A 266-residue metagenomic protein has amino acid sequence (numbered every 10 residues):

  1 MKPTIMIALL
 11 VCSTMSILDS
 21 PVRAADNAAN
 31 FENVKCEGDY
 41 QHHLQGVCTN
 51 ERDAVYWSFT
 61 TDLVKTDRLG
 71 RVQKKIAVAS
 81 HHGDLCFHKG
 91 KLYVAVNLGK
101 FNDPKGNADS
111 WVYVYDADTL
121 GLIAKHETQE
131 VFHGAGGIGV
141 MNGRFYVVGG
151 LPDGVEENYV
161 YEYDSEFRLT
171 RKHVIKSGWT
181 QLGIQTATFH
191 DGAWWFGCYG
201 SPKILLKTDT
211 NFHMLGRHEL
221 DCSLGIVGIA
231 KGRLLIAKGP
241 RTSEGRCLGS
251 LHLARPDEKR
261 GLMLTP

Functional and structural regions predicted by a protein language model:
F31-G38, G70-I76, G121-T128, L169-S177 (+1 more regions): A short beta-strand motif characteristic of beta-propeller blades
V34-T61, H81-D84: Beta-strand-rich domains and repeat architectures in extracellular enzymes and scaffolds, especially beta-propellers
Q41-G46, A79-F87, E130-V140, W179-T186 (+1 more regions): Repeated scaffold domains used in trafficking and secretory/extracellular systems, primarily beta-propellers
R52-D53, K89-G90, N142-R144, D191-G192 (+1 more regions): Short coil/turn segments that connect the beta-strands within blades of beta-propeller domains
Y56-T60, V94-G106, V147-V155, F196-G200 (+1 more regions): Conserved beta-strand positions in repeat-built beta-propeller and related beta-rich domains
V64, N102-Y113, G154-Y161, P202-K207 (+1 more regions): Structural motif
D67-R71, D116-L120, D164-R168, T208-N211: Short loop/turn segments that connect beta-strands within beta-propeller blades
G70-N102, N107-S110: Blade-loop segments of beta-propeller domains
